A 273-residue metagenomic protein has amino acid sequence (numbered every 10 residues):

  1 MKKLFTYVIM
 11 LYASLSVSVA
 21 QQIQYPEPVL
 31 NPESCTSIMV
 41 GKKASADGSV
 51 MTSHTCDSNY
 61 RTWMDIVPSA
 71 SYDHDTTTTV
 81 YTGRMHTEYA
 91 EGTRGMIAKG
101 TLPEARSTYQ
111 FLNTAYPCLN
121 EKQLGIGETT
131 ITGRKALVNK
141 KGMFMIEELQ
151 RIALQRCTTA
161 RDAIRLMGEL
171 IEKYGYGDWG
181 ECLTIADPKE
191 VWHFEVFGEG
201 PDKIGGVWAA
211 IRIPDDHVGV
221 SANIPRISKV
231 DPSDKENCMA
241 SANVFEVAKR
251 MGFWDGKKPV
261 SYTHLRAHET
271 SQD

Functional and structural regions predicted by a protein language model:
M1-Q22: Bacterial Sec-dependent N-terminal signal peptides
Q21-T82: N-terminal-proximal low-complexity accessory segments that begin disordered and transition into the first
M51-S53, L124-E128, W192-H193, G219-V220: Short hydrophobic-aromatic micro-motifs
I66-Y89, K140-G168: Compact, glycine/acidic-enriched structural inserts
T82-Y116: Glycine-rich, N-terminal phosphate-binding loop and its surrounding beta-alpha-beta segment
L166-G198: Gly/Pro-rich turn-and-neighbor structural signature
I185-W254: Extended amphipathic alpha-helical segments with heptad-repeat/coiled-coil character used for oligomerization, fusion
T263-T270: Conserved small/polar residues in nucleotide/adenosyl-binding loops
